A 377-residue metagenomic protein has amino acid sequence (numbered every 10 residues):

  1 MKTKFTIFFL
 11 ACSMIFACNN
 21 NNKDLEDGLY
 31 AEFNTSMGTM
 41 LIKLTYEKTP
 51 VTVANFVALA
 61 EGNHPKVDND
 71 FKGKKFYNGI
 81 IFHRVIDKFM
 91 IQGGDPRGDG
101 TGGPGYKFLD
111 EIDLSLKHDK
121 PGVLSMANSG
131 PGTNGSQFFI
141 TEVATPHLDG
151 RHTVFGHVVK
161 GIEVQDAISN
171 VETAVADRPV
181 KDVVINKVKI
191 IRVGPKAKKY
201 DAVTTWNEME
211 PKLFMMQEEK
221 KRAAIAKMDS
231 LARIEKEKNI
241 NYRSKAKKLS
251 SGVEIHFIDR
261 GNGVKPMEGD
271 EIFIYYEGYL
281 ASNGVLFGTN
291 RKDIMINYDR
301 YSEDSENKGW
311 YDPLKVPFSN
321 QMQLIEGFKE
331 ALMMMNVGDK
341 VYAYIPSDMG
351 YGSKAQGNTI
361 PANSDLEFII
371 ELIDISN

Functional and structural regions predicted by a protein language model:
M1-D27: Bacterial Sec-dependent N-terminal signal peptides
C18-N377: Cross-family detector of peptidyl-prolyl cis-trans isomerase
